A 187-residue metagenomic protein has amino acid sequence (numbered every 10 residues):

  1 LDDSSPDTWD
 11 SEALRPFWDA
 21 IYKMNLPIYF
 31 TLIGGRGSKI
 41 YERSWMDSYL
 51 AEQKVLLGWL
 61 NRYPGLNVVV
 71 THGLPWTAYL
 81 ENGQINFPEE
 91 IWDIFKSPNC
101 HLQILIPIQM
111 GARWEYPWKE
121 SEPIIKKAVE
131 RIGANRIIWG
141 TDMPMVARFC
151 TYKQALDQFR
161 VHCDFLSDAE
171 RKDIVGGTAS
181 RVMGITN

Functional and structural regions predicted by a protein language model:
L1: A metal-dependent hydrolase metal-coordination microenvironment
S4-I138: Catalytic pocket-lining loop regions of alpha/beta-barrel enzymes, especially the amidohydrolase/enolase/GH5 lineages
I21, L102, D142, R171 (+1 more regions): Conserved, mostly hydrophobic/aromatic
K54, N86, S121-P123, M143 (+2 more regions): Generic preference for well-ordered secondary structure
P75-T77, P144, R181: Residue-level detector of flexible, active-site-proximal loop/helix-junction positions within diverse enzyme catalytic
I108-Q109, M143-V146: Short Gly/Pro-enriched loop/turn and capping motifs at secondary-structure junctions
K126-K127, R131-I138, A147-N187: Mid-to-C-terminal alpha-helical segments outside catalytic/metal-binding sites
